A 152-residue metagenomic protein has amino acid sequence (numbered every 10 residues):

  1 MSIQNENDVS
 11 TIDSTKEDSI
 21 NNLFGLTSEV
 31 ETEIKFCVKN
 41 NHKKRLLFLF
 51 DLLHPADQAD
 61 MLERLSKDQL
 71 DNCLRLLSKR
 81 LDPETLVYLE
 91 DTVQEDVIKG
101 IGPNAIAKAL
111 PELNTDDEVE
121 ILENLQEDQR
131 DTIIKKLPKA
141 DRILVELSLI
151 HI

Functional and structural regions predicted by a protein language model:
S2-I150: Hydrophobic packing positions in regular secondary-structure scaffolds
